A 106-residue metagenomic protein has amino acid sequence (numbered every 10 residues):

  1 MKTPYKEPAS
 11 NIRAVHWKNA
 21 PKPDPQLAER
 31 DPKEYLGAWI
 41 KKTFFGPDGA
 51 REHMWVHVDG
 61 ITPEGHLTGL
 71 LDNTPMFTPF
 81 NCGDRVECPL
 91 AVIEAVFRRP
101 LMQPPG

Functional and structural regions predicted by a protein language model:
M1-G106: Mixed-charge, low-complexity intrinsically disordered regions
